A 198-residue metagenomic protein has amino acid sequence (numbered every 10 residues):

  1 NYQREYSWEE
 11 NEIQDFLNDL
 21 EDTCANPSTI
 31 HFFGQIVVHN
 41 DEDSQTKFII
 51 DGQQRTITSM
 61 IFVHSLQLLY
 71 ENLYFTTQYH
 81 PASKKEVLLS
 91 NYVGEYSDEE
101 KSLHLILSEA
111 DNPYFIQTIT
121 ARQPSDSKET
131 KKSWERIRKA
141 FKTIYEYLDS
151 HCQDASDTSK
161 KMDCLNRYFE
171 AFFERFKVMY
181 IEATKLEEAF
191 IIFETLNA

Functional and structural regions predicted by a protein language model:
N1-A198: Glycine- and hydrophobic-rich flexible loops that cap the catalytic core of alpha/beta enzyme folds
